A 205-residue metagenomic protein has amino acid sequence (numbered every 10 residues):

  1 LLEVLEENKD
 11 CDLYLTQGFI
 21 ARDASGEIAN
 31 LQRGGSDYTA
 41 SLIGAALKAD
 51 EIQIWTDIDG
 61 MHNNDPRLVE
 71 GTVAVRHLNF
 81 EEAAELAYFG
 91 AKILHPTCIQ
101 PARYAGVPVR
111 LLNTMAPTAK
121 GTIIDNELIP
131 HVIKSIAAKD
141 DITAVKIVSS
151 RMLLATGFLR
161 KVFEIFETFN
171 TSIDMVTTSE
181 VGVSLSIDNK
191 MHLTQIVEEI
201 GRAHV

Functional and structural regions predicted by a protein language model:
L1-H204: C-terminal catalytic "cap/lid" subdomain
